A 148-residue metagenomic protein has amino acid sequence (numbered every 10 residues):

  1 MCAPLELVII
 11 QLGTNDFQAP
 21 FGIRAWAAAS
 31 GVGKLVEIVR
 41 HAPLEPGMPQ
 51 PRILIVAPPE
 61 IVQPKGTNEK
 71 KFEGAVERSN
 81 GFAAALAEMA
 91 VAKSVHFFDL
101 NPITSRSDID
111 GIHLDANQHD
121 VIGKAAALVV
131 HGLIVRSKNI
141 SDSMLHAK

Functional and structural regions predicted by a protein language model:
M1-K148: Alpha-helical cap/lid subdomain in secreted, periplasmic, or secretory-pathway luminal O-acyl-processing enzymes
